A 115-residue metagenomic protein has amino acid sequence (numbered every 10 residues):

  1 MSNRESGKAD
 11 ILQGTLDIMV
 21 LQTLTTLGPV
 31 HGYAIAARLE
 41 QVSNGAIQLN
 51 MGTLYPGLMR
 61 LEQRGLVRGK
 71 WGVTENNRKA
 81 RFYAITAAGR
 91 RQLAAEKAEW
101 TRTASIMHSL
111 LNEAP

Functional and structural regions predicted by a protein language model:
M1-G14, E96: Intrinsically disordered, low-complexity serine/threonine- and proline-rich regulatory segments
S2, T25, A88-P115: Amphipathic alpha-helical dimerization/coiled-coil segments that flank or bridge DNA-binding/regulatory modules
A9-D10, L58, A114: Short, contiguous hydrophobic alpha-helices characteristic of membrane insertion segments
D10-T53: N-terminal helix-turn-helix DNA-binding core of bacterial DNA-binding proteins
Q22, A37, M59, A94 (+1 more regions): A cross-family signal for key residues in well-ordered alpha-helices that form functional helical elements
L54-L61: Basic amphipathic alpha-helical segments that dock to polyanions
E62-R78, A84: Beta-hairpin "wing" of winged helix-turn-helix
